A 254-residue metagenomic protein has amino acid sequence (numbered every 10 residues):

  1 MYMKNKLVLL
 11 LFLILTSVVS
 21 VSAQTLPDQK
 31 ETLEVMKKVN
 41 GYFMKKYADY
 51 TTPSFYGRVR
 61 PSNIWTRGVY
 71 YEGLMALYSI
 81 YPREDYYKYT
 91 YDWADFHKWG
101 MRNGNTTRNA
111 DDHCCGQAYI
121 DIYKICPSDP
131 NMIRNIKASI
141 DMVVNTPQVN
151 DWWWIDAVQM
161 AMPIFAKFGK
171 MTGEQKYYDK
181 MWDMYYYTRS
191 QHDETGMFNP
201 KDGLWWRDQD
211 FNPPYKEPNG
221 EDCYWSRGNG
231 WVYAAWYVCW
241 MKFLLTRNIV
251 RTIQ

Functional and structural regions predicted by a protein language model:
M1-L9: Bacterial N-terminal signal peptides that target proteins for export
L9-V18: Bacterial N-terminal signal peptides
A23-Q254: Glycan-recognition and catalytic cores of secretory/periplasmic carbohydrate-active enzymes
